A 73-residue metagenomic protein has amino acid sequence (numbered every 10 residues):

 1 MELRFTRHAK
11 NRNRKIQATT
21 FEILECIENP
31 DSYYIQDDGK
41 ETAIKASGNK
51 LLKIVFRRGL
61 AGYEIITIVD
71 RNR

Functional and structural regions predicted by a protein language model:
M1-R73: Ribonuclease/tRNase effector modules and their secretory precursors
